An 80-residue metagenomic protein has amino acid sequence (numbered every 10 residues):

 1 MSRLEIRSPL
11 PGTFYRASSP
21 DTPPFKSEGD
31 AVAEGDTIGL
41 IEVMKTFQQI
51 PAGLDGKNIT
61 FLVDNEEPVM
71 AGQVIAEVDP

Functional and structural regions predicted by a protein language model:
M1-T22, L40-D55, P80: Short beta-strand-turn/beta-hairpin segments enriched in glycine/proline and small hydrophobics that form edge-strand
R16-A31, L54, T60-N65: Short histidine-centered loop motifs in beta-beta connectors
S27-P51, M70-P80: Short hydrophobic beta/alpha edge segments that flank linear recognition/processing sites
